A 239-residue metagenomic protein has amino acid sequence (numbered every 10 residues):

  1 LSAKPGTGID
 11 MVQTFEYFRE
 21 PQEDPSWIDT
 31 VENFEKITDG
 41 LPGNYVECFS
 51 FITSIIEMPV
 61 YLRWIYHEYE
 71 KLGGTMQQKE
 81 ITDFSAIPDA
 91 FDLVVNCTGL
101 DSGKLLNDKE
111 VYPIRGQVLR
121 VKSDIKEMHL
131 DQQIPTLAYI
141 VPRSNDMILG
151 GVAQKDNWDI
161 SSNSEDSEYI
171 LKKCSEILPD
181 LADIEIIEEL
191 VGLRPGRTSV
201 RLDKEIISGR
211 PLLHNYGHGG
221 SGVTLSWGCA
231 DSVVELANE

Functional and structural regions predicted by a protein language model:
L1-K71, R197: Flavin (FAD/FMN) cofactor-binding and adjacent substrate-gating region of FAD-dependent oxidoreductase domains
V12-Y17, G103-Q132, L171-A182: Central beta-strand plus flanking loop segment that forms part of the substrate or channel wall within the catalytic
Y17, A138-V141, L202-K204: A structural signal for short hydrophobic beta-strand segments in well-ordered beta-sheet cores
W64, I184-E239: C-terminal catalytic lobe of FAD-dependent flavoproteins
G74-D89: A conserved short coil-to-beta-strand element within the FAD-binding core of flavoproteins
D89-G99, A230: Short hydrophobic core segments
G99-L100, A153: Short glycine-/small-residue-rich Rossmann-like dinucleotide-binding loops
V111, I125-E127, S144-I148, Q154-P195 (+1 more regions): Flavin-binding catalytic cores
